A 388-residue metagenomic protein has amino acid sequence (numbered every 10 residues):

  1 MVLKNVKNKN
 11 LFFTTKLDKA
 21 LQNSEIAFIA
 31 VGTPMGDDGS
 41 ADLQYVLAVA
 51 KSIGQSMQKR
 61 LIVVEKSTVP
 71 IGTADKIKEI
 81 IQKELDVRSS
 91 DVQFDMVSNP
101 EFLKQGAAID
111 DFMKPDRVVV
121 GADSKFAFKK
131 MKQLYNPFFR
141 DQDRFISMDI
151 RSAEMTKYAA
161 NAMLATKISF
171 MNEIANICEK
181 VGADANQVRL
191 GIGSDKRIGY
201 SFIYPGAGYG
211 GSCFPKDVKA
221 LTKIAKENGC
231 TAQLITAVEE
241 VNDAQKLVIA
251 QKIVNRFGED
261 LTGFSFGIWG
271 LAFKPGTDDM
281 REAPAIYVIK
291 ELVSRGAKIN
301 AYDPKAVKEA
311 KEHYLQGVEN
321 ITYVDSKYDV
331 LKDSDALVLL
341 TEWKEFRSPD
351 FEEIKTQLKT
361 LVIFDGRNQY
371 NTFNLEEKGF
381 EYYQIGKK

Functional and structural regions predicted by a protein language model:
M1-K388: Structural/interface elements that position substrates and couple domains in central-metabolism enzymes
